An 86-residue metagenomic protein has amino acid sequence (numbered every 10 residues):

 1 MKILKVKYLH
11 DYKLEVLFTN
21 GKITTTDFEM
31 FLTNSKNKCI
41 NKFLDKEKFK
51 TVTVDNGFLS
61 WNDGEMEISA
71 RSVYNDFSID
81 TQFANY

Functional and structural regions predicted by a protein language model:
M1-Y86: Motif-centric detector for short Cys/His coordination patterns
